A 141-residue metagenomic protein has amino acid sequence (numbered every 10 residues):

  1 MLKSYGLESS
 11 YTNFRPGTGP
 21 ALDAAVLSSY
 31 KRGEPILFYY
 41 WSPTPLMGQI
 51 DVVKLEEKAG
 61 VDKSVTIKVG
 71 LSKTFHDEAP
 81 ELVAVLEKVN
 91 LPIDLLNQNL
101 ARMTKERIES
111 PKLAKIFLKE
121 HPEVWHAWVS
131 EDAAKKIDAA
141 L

Functional and structural regions predicted by a protein language model:
M1-E57: Ligand-binding pocket segment of bilobal, Venus flytrap-like solute-binding proteins
M1-S4, S9, G19-K31, T66 (+1 more regions): An extracytoplasmic/periplasmic, membrane-proximal ligand-sensing/linker region
K31-R32, D62-K63, E78: Extracellular/periplasmic catalytic domains that process cell-envelope and extracellular macromolecules
I50, E56-A59, A79, L95: Solvent-exposed, flexible loop/coil residues
I50-V53, V69, K73, V89: Flexible, active-site-adjacent loop/turn segments at secondary-structure boundaries
V65-A79, A101-R102: A bilobed periplasmic-binding-protein/Venus flytrap-type ligand-binding module shared by bacterial periplasmic
D77-V89: Short amphipathic alpha-helical coupling segments at ligand-binding clamshell hinges and other catalytic/signaling
